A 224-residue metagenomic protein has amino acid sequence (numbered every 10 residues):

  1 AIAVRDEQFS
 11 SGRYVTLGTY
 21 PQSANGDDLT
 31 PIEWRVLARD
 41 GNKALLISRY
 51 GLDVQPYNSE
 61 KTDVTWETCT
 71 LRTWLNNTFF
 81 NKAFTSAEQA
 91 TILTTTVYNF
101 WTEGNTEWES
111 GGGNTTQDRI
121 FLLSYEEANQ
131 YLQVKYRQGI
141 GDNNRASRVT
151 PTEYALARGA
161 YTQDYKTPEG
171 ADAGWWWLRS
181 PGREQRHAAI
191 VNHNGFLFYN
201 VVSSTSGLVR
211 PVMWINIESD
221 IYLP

Functional and structural regions predicted by a protein language model:
A1-P224: Collagenous Gly-X-Y triple-helix signature in extracellular proteins
